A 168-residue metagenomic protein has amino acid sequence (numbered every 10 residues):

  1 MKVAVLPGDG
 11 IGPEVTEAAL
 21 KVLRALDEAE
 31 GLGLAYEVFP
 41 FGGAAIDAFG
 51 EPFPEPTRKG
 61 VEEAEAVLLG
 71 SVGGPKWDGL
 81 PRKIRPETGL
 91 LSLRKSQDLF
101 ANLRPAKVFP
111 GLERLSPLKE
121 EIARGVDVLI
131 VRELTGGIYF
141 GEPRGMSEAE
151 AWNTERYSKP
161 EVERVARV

Functional and structural regions predicted by a protein language model:
M1-G10, E28, A35, P40-V168: Anion-binding alpha/beta catalytic cores of soluble intermediary-metabolism enzymes, centered on
V5-K21: N-terminal basic/disordered segments at the start of proteins
L20-E30: Short catalytic helix/loop segments, enriched in acidic residues and glycine and frequently bearing histidine
